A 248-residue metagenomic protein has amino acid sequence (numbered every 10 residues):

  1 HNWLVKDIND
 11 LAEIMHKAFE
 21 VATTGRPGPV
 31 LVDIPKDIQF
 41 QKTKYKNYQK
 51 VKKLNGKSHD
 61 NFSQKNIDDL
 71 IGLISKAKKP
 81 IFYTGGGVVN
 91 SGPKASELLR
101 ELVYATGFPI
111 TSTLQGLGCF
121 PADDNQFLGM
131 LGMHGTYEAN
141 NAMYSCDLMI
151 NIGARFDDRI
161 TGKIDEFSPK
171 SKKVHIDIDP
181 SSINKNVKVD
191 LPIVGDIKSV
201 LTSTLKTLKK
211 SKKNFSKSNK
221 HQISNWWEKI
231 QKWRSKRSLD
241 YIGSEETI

Functional and structural regions predicted by a protein language model:
H1-Q49, L70-L73, N140-V174, T207 (+1 more regions): Structural signature of the thiamine diphosphate
N9, Y45, G72, A77 (+1 more regions): Phosphate/pyrophosphate-binding active-site segments
D33, G107-L114, V174-D177: Short internal beta-strands
I34-Q39, G86-V88, L117, P180: Glycine-rich beta-alpha junction loops
K36-F62, F215, N219, W226 (+1 more regions): Aromatic-enriched
Q41-N47, G92-L98, P121-Q126, I160-I164 (+2 more regions): Short acidic, glycine/serine/threonine-rich loops at helix termini
F62-S63, D69-M149: Anionic-ligand anchoring segments at beta-strand to alpha-helix junctions in alpha/beta enzyme folds, i.e., glycine
E97-T106, T161-P180: A short, gly/pro- and small-residue-rich
